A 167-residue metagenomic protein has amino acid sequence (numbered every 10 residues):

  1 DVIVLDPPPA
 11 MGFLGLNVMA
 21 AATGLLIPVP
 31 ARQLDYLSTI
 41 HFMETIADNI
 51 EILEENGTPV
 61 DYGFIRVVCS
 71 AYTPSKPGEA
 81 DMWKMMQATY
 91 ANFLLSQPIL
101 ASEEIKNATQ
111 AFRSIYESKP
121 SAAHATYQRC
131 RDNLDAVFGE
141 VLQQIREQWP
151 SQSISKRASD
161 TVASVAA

Functional and structural regions predicted by a protein language model:
V2-L94: Conserved catalytic-core segment of NTP-binding enzymes
N56-A167: C-terminal lobe/tail of nucleotide-utilizing enzymes
